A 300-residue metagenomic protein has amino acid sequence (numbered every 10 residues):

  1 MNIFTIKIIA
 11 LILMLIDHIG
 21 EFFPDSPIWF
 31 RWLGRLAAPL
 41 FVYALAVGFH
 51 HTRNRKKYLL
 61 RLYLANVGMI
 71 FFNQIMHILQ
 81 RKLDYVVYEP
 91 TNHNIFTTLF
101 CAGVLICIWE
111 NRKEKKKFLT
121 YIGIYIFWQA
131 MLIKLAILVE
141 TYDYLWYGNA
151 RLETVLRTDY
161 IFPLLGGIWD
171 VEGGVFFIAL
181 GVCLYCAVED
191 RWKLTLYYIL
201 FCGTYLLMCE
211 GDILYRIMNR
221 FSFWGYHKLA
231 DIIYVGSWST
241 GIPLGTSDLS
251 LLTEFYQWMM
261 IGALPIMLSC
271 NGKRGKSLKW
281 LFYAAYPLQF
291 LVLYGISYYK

Functional and structural regions predicted by a protein language model:
M1-K300: Alpha-helical transmembrane segments and their immediate juxtamembrane cytosolic regions
